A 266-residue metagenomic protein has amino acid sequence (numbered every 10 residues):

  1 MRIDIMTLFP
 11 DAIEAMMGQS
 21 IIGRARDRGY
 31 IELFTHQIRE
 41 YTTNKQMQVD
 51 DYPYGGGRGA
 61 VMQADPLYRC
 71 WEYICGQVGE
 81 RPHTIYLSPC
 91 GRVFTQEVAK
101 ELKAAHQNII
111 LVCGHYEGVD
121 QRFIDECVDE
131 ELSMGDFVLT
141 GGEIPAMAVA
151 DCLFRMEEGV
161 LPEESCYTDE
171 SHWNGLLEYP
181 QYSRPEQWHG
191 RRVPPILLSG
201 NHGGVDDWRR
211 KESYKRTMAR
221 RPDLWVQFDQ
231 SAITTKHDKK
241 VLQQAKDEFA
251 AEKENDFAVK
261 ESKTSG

Functional and structural regions predicted by a protein language model:
M1-I74, G203-V226: N-terminal nucleotide/polyanion-binding subdomain common to many enzyme families
D4-M6, F34-H36, I85, I109-I110 (+1 more regions): Hydrophobic/aromatic beta-strand patches that form the interior of the parallel beta-sheet core in alpha/beta enzyme
I38-Y41, H115-V119: Short glycine-enriched loops at secondary-structure junctions
R58-V61, V93, Y116, D120 (+4 more regions): Gly/Ser/Thr-rich beta-alpha loop segments that engage phosphate groups in nucleotides
Q63-H115, Q121, E158: S-adenosyl-L-methionine/SAH cofactor-binding core of RNA-modifying enzymes
V119, F123-E170: Structured adenosyl-cofactor binding patch, chiefly the S-adenosyl-L-methionine
I144, M156-I196: Internal, active-site/partner-interface "lid" segment
P185-G266: SAM-dependent methyltransferases
